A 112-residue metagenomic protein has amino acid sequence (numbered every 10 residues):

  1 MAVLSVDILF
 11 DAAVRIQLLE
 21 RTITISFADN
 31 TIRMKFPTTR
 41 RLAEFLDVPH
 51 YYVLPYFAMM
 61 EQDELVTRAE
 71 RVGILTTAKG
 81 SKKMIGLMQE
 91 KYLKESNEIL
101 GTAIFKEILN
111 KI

Functional and structural regions predicted by a protein language model:
M1-A28: Short alpha-helical segments that sit at the start of domains
E20-T22, T38, R71-L93: Short, cationic-aromatic polyanion-contact patches
N30-M34: Short helix-capping/hinge SLiMs at alpha-helix to coil transitions
F36-Y51: Short helix-coil junctions and helix-kink-helix linkers
D47-Q62: Short amphipathic alpha-helical interaction segments
E61-V72: A short, conserved structural fragment
S81-K111: Short, amphipathic alpha-helical interaction segments positioned at domain boundaries
